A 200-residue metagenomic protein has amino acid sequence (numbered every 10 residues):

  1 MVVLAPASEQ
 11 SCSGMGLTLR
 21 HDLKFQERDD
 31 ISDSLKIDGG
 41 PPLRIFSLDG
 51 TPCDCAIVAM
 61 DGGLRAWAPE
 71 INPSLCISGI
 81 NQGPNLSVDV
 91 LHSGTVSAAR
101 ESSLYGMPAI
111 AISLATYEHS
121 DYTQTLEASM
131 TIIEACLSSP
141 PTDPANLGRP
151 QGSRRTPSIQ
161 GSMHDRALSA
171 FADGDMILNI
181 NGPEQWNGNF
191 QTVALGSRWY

Functional and structural regions predicted by a protein language model:
V2-E70: A cross-family phosphate/adenosyl-ligand binding-site feature
A5-P6, S78-N81, A111-S113, N179-N181: Short beta-strand segments
S74-L75: Conserved acidic residues
L86-S93: Glycine/threonine-rich flexible loop motifs
D89, S103-T125: Glycine-rich phosphate/pyrophosphate-binding loops and their adjacent beta-strand/loop elements at enzyme active sites
V96: Thiamine diphosphate
T123-Y200: Electrostatically charged, flexible surface regions
